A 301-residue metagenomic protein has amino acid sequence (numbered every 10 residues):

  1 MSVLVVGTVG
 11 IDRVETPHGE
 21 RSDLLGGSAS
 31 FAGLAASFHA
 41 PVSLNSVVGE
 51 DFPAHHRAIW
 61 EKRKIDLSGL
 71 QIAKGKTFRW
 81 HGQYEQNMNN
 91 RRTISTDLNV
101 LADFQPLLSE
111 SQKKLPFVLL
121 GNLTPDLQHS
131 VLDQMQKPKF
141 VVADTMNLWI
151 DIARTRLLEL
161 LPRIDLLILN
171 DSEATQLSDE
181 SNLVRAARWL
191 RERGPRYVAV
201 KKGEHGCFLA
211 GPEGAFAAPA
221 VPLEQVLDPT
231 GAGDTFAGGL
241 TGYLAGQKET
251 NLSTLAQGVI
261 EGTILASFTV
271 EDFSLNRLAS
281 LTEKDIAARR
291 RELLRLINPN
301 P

Functional and structural regions predicted by a protein language model:
M1-L4: Extreme N-terminal starter segment of soluble prokaryotic enzymes
I11-D23, F38-L119, L132-P138, A287-P301: Conserved N-terminal subdomain of the carbohydrate kinase-like
A32-V42, Y243-A245: Alpha-helix C-terminal capping segments
L34, W80-Q83, G206-A210: Short beta-strand scaffold segments in enzyme catalytic cores
A36, N170, G233: Short, conserved phosphate/pyrophosphate- and ester-handling motifs at nucleotide-, phospho-/glycolipid
H56, L127-Q134, T155-E159: A short acidic, amphipathic alpha-helical/loop segment
Q136-F140, N147-A217: Conserved phosphate/ATP/ADP-binding segment of small-molecule kinases
L183-P301: Conserved phosphate-binding/catalytic region of the ribokinase-like
